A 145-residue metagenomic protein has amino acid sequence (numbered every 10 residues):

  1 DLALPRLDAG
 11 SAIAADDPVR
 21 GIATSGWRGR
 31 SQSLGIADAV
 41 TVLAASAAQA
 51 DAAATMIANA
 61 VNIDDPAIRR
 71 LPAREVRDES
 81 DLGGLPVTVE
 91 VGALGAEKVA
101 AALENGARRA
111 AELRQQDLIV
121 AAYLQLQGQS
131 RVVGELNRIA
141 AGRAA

Functional and structural regions predicted by a protein language model:
D1-A145: A structural signal for small-residue-enriched, beta-sheet-centric alpha/beta enzyme cores and oligomeric scaffold folds
